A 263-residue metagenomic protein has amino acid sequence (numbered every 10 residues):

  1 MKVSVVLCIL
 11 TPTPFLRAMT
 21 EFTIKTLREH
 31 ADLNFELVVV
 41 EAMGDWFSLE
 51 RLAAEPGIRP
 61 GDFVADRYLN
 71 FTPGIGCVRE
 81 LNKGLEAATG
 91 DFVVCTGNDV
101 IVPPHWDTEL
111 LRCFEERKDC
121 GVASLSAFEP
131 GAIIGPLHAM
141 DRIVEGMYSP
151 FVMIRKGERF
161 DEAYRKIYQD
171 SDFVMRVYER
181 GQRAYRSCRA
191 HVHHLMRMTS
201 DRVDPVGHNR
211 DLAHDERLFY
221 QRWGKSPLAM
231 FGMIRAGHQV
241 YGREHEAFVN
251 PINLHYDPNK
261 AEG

Functional and structural regions predicted by a protein language model:
F22-N34: Short, acidic, metal-binding catalytic loop of nucleotide-sugar glycosyltransferases
N34-G44, L69-F71: Short beta-strand/loop segment that forms part of the nucleotide-sugar
G57-I75: Conserved donor nucleotide-binding strand/loop of the catalytic core
F71-A88: Glycine-rich, basic loop-to-helix element that forms the pyrophosphate-binding segment of sugar-nucleotide handling
V93: Short aromatic/hydrophobic "clamp" motif used to bind/position activated sugar donors
I101, H105-L137: Conserved donor NDP-sugar-binding/catalytic core segment of glycosyltransferases
G121-S124, I134-G135, D141-R142, M153 (+2 more regions): C-terminal, non-catalytic tails of nucleotide-sugar-dependent glycosyltransferases
G146-M147, V152, E158, Y164-H191 (+1 more regions): A short, conserved alpha-helix in the catalytic core of glycosyltransferases
